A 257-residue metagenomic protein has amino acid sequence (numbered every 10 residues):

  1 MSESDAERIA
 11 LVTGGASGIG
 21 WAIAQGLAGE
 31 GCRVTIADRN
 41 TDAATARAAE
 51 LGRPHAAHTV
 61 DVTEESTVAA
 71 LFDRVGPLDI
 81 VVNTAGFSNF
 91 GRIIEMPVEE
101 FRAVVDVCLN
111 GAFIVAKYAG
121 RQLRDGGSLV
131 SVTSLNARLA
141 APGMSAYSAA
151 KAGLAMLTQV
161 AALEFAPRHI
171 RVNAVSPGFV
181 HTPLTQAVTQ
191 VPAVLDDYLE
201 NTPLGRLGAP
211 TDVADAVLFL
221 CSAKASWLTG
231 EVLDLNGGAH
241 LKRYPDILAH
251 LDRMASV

Functional and structural regions predicted by a protein language model:
R92-I93, E100-V105, Y198: Substrate-binding pocket helix/loop in short-chain dehydrogenase/reductase
I94, L139-S145, P167, G205 (+1 more regions): Active-site loop immediately N-terminal to the catalytic Tyr-X3-Lys motif of short-chain dehydrogenase/reductase
A116, A150, T158: Active-site helix of classical SDR
R121-Q122, L163-P167, S226: Alpha-helical segment proximal to the catalytic Tyr-Lys
S134: Residue(s) in the substrate-gating loop at a strand-loop-helix junction that position the organic substrate next
A174, A193-L228, L235-G237: C-terminal helical subdomain
T229-V257: Short C-terminal tail/terminal secondary-structure segment of NAD(P)H-dependent dehydrogenase/reductase domains
